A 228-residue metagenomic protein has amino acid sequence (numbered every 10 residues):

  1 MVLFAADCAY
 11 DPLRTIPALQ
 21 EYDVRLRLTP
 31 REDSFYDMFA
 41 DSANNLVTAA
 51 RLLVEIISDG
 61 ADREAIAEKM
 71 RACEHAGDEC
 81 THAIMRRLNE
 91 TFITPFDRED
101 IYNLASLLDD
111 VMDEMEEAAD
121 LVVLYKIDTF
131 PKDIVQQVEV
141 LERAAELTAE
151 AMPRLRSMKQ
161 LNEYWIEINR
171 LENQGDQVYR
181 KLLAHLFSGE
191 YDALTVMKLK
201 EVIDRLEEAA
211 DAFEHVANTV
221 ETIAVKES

Functional and structural regions predicted by a protein language model:
M1-V2, I16: Short hydrophobic transmembrane-like helices used for membrane targeting/insertion
A5, A9-D11: Short hydrophobic alpha-helical segments enriched in small aliphatic residues
Y10, I16-S228: Cytosolic, long alpha-helical scaffolding segments
